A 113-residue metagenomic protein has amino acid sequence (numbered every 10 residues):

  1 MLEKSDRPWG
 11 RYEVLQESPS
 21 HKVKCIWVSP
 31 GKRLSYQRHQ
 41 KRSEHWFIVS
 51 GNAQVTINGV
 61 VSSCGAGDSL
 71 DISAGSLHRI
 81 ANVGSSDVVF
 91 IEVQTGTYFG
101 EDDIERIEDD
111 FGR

Functional and structural regions predicted by a protein language model:
M1-R7, R79-R113: Double-stranded beta-helix
L2-S43: A short glycine-rich, His/Asp/Glu-containing loop-to-beta-strand
S29, K41, I48, S73-G75 (+1 more regions): A short, compositionally biased micro-patch
K32, K41-R42, V60, S76-L77 (+1 more regions): A generic "binding-loop/recognition-motif" signal
L34, V60-S62, D103: Short beta-strand segments
S35-Q37, V55-T56, I72, H78-G84 (+1 more regions): Short beta-strand His + acidic residue motifs that chelate non-heme Fe in jelly-roll/DSBH and cupin folds
K41-Q54, N58-G59: Glycine- and acidic-residue-biased ligand/ion/polar-headgroup-sensing regions
G59-L77: Short acidic-glycine-tyrosine-enriched beta hairpin
